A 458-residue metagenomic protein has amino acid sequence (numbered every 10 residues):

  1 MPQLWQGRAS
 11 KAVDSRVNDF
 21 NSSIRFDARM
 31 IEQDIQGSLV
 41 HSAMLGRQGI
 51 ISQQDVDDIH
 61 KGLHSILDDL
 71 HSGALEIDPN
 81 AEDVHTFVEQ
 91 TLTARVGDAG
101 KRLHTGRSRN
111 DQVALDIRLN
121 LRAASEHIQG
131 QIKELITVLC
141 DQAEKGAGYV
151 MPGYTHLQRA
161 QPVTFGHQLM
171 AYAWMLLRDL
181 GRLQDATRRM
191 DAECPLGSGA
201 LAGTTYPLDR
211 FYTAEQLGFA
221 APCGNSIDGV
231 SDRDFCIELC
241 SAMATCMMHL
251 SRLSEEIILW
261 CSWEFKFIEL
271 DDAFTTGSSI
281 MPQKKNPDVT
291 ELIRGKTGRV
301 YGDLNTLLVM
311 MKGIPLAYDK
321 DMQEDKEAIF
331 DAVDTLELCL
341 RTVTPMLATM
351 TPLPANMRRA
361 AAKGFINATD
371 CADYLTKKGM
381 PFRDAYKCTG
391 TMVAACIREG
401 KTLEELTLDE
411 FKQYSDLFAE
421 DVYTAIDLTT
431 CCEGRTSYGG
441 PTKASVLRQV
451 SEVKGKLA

Functional and structural regions predicted by a protein language model:
M1-G37, D98-A99, M281-A458: Glycine-rich cofactor/substrate-binding loops
M1-R189, E193, G199, G203 (+7 more regions): A helix-coil-helix interface module used to build multimeric assemblies and to scaffold catalytic/cofactor sites
S38, H85, E89, C236-L239 (+2 more regions): Short runs of predominantly hydrophobic/aromatic residues within well-ordered alpha helices that form helix-helix
V40-A43, L119, A123, I237-S241 (+1 more regions): Positions in alpha-helical segments
H41, G62-D69, T91, R95 (+17 more regions): Generic, well-ordered alpha-helical scaffold segments in large soluble proteins
I117, R122, Q129, E144 (+6 more regions): Charged, flexible cofactor/metal-binding loops and thiol motifs
